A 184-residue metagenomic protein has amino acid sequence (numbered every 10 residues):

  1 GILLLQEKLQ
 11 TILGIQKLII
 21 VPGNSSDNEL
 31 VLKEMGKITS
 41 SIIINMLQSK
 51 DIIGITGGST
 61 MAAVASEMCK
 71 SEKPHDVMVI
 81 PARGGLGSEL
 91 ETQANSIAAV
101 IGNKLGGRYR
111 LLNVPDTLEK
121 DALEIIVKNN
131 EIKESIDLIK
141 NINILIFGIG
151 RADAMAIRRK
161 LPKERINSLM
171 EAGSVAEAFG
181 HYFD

Functional and structural regions predicted by a protein language model:
G1-L4: N-terminal helix-turn-helix DNA-binding module of bacterial transcription factors
E7-S49, K73-A156, K160-P162, I166-G173: Ligand-binding beta-strand-loop-alpha-helix segment within the catalytic cores of soluble metabolic enzymes
G23-S25, D51-G57, G180-D184: Acidic/glycine-enriched edge-of-secondary-structure segments
I53-A63, L86-G87, A152-D153: Gly/Ser/Thr-rich loops at beta-strand to alpha-helix junctions that form or flank small-molecule/cofactor-binding
S66-K70: Distinct, well-ordered alpha-helical segments
L169-D184: Glycine-rich phosphate/nucleotide-binding loop
